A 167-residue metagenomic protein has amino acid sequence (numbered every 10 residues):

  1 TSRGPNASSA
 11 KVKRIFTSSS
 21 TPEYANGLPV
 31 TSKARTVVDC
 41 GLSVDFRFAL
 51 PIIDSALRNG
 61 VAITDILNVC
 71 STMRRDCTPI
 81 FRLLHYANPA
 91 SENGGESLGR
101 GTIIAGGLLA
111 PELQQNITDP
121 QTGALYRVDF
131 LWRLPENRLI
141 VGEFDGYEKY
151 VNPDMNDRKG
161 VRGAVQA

Functional and structural regions predicted by a protein language model:
T1-C77, L83, S91, E112: Short gly/ser-rich loop at a beta-strand->alpha-helix junction or flexible surface loop bordering the NTP-binding
L57-A167: Surface segments flanking catalytic/ligand-binding clefts of nucleic-acid enzymes
